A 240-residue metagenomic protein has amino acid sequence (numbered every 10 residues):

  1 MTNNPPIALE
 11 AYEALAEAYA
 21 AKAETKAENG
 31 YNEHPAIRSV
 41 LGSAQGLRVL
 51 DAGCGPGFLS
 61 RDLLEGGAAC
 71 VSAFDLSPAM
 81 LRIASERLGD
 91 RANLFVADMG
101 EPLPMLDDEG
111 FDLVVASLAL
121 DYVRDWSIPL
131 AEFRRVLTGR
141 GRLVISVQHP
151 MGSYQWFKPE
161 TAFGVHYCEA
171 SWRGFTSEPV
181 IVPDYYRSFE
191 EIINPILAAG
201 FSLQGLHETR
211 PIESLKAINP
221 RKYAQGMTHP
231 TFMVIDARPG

Functional and structural regions predicted by a protein language model:
M1-A44, F58-D62, M80-I83, R87: Conserved class I S-adenosyl-L-methionine
L50-A52, P56-P102: Class I SAM-dependent methyltransferase SAM/SAH-binding core
P104-L113: A short acidic, Gly/Pro-enriched loop at the edge of an enzyme's catalytic core that lines a small-molecule cofactor
L113-W126: A short SAM/SAH-binding and catalytic strip from SAM-dependent methyltransferases
S127-R142: A short glycine-rich, Lys/Arg-flanked "PGG" loop and its adjoining helix->strand segment in the class I
L143-R173: Conserved class I S-adenosyl-L-methionine
V147, M151, S177-E191: Acceptor-substrate binding/catalytic loop of class I
P183-L206: Short alpha-helix
